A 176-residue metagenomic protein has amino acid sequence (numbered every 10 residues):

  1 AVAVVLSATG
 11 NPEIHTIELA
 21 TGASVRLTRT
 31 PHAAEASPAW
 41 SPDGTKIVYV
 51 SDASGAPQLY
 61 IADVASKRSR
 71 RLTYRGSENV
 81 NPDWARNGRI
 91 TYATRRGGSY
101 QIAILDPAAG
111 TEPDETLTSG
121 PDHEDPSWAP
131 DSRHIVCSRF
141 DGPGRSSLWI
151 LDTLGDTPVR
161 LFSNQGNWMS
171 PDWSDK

Functional and structural regions predicted by a protein language model:
A1-V5, P31-V50, G76-A93, G120-S138 (+1 more regions): Conserved beta-propeller blade repeats
A8-N11, A53-A56, R96-S99, D141-G144: Short glycine/acidic-enriched loop and turn motifs that connect beta-strands
E13-H15, Q58-Y60, Q101-A103, S147-W149: A short loop-to-beta-strand structural motif that recurs across blades of beta-propeller domains
I17-A36, S41, S51, A62-V80 (+2 more regions): Multi-bladed beta-propeller domains
N81, S99-Y100: Short acidic/glycine-rich loop or secondary-structure boundary segments that cap or lie
I135-D156: Short cationic/low-complexity microdomains
